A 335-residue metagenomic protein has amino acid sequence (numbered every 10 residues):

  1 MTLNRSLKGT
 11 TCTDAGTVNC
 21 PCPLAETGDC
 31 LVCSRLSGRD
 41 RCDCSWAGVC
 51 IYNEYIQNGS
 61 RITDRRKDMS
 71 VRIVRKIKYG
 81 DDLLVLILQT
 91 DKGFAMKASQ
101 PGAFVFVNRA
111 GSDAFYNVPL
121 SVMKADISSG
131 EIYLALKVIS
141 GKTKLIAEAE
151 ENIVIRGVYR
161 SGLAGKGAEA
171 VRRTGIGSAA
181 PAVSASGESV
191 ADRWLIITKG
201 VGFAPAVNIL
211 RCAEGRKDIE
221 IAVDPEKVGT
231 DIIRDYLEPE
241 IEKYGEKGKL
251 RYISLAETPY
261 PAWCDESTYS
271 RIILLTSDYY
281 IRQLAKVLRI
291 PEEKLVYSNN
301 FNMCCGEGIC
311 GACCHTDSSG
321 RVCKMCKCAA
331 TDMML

Functional and structural regions predicted by a protein language model:
M1-K78: Long terminal accessory regions outside catalytic cores
P21-L24, G28-R35, R39-R41, W46 (+1 more regions): Local cysteine-cluster metal-coordination motifs and their immediate loop/turn environment, predominantly Fe-S cluster
N58-E151: Ferredoxin-reductase
V107, I155-G157, H315: A generic structural signal for residues embedded in beta-strands
G111, V138, Y159, D278 (+2 more regions): A broadly conserved detector of short glycine/acidic/proline-rich loop/turn motifs that flank catalytic sites and bind
G141-M303: FNR/FR-type flavoprotein reductase catalytic core
D332-L335: Conserved glycine-rich phosphate/nucleotide-binding loop and adjacent Mg2+-coordinating catalytic segment
